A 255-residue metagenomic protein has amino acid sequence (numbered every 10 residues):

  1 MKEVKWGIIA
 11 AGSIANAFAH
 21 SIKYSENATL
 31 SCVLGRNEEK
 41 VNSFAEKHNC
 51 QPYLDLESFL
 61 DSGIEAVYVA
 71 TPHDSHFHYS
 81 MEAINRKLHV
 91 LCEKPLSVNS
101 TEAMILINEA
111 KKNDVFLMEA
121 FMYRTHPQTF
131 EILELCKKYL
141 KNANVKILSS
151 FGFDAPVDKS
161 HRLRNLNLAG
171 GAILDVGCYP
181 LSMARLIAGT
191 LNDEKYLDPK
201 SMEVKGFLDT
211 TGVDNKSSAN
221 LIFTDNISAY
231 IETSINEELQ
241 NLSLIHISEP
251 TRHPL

Functional and structural regions predicted by a protein language model:
M1-H48: N-terminal Rossmann-like dinucleotide-binding module
H48-E109: Beta-loop-alpha module in the N-terminal Rossmann-like domain of NAD(P)-dependent dehydrogenases, especially those
I105-M122, N144-I147: Rossmann-fold dehydrogenase core element
Y123-D198: Predominantly a Rossmann-like dinucleotide-binding segment in NAD(P)-dependent oxidoreductases
E203-T210, S234: Short, solvent-exposed loop/turn elements at beta->coil junctions and helix N-caps that rim active or binding pockets
A219-N226: Active-site beta-strand termini and strand-to-loop segments that position acidic
H246-L255: Single conserved hydrophobic/aromatic residue that forms the stacking wall/gate of nucleotide- or nucleobase-binding
